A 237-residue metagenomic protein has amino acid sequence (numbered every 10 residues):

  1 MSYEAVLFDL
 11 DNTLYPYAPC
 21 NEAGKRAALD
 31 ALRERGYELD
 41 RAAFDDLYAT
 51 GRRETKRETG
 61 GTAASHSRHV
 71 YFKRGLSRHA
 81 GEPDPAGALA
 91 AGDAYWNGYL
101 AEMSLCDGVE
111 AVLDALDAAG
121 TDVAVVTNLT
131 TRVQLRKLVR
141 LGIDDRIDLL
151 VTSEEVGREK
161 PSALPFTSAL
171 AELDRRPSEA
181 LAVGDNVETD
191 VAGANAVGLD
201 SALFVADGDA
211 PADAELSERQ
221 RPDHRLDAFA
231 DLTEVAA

Functional and structural regions predicted by a protein language model:
M1-V6, A18-P19, D114-A115, D122 (+1 more regions): Asp-based, Mg2+/Mn2+-dependent phosphohydrolase catalytic module
Y3-E110: N-terminal helical cap/lid subdomain that shapes the substrate entry/recognition surface in HAD-like hydrolases
K73, D114-D117: A broadly conserved amphipathic alpha-helix scaffold signal in soluble, globular proteins
G87-A91, A118, R146: Extended, well-ordered alpha-helical scaffold segments
